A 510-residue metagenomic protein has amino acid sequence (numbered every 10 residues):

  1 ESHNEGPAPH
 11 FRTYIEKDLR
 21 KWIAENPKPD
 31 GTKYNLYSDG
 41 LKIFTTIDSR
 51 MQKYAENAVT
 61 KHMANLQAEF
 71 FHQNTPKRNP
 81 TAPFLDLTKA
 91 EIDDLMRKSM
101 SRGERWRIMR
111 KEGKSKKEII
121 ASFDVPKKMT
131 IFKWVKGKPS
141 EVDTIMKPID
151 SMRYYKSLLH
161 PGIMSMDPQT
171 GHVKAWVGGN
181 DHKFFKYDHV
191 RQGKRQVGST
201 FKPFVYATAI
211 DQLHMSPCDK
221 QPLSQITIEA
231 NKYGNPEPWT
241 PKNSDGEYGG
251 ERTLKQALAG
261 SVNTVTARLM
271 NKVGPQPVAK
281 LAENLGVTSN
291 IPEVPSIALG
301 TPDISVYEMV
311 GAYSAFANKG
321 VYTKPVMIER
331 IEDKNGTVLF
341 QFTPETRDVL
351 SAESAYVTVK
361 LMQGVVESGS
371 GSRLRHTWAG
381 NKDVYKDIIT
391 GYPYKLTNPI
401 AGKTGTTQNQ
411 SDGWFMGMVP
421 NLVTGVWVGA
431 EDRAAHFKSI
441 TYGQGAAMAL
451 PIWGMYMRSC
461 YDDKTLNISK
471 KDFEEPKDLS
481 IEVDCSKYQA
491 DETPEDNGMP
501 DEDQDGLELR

Functional and structural regions predicted by a protein language model:
E1-K111, L269, E283, T288-N290 (+3 more regions): Non-catalytic, structured segments within soluble enzyme domains
S2-G6, H10, M215-V278, Y322 (+1 more regions): Conserved catalytic neighborhood of penicillin-recognizing serine enzymes
I23-Y37, Q256-L269, N290-P292, F340-Q341 (+1 more regions): Substrate-binding clefts and substrate-entry loops adjacent to catalytic sites of polymer-processing enzymes acting on
T45, S49-N65, R97-D167, H172 (+6 more regions): A penicillin-recognizing enzyme superfamily signal
E69-K77, C218-L223, N467-K477: Short, glycine/acidic-rich hinge or "gate" loops at secondary-structure transitions that mediate conformational
L158-H160, R252, V294: Short coil/loop residues immediately preceding or within conserved phosphate-binding loops of NTP-utilizing enzyme
D188-K232, S368, R458: Active-site rim segments in enzyme catalytic domains, especially the processed small/beta chain of N-terminal
N235-K242, V273-G311, G320: Mid-domain, small-residue-enriched loop/turn segments at the edges of structured enzyme/sensor domains
